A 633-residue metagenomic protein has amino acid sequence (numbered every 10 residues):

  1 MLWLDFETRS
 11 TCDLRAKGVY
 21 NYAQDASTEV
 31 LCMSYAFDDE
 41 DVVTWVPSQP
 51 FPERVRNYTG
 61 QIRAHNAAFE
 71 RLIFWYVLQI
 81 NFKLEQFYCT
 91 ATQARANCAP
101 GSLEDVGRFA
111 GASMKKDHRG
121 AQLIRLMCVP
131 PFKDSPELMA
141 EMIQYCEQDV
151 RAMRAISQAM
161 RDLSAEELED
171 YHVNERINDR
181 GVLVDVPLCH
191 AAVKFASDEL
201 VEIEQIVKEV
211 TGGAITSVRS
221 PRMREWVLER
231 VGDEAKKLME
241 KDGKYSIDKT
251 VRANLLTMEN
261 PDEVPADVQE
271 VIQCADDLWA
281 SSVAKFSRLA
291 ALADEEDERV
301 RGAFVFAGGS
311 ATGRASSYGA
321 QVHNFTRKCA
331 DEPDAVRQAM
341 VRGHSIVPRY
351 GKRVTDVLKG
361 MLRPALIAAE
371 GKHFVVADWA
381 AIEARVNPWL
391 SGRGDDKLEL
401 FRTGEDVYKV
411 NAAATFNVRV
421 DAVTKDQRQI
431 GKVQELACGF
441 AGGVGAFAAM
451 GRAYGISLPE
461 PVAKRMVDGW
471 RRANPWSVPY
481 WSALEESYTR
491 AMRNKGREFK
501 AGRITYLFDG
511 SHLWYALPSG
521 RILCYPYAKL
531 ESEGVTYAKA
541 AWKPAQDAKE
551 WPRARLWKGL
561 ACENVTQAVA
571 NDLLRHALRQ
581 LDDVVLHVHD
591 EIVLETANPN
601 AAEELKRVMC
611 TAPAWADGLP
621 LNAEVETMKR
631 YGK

Functional and structural regions predicted by a protein language model:
M1-A26, V30-C32, A36: Gly/Thr-rich phosphate-binding beta-strand-loop-beta motif of the actin/hexokinase/Hsp70
M1-L14, I124-L358, H373, E383 (+1 more regions): Conserved "right-hand" nucleotidyltransferase catalytic core of DNA-directed polymerases
L4, A64-H65, Q86-C89, L366-I382: Conserved catalytic palm subdomain of right-hand nucleotidyl-transferase polymerases, strongest for RNA-directed enzymes
D25-S48, G60-R161, E166, D170-Y171 (+2 more regions): Active-site-proximal helix-loop-helix substrate-binding element of RNase H-like nuclease domains
E53-R56, L358-H373, R579: A short acidic-Thr-Gly-centered motif at the start of a beta-strand
A68-I80, N97, E225-V231, A380-D395 (+1 more regions): Short active-site loop/helix that positions an aromatic residue
M160-D170, L573-H589: Active-site palm subdomain of RNA-directed nucleic acid polymerases
T415-D583, E624-K633: Conserved catalytic core of nucleic-acid polymerases
